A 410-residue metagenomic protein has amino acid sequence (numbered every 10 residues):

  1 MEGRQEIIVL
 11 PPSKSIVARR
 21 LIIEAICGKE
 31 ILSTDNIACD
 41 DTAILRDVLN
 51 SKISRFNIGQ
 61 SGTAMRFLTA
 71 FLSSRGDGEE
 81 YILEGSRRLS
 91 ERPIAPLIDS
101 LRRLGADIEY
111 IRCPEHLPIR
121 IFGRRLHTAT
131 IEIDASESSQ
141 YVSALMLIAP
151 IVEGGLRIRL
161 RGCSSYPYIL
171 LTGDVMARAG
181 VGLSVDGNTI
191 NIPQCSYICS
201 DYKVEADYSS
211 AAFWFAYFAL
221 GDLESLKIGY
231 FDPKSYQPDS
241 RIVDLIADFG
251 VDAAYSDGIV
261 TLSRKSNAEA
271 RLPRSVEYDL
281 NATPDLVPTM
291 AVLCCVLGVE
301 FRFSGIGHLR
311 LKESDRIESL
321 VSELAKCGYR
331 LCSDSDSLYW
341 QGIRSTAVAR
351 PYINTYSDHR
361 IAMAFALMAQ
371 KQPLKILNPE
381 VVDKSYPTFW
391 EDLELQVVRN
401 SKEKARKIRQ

Functional and structural regions predicted by a protein language model:
M1-Q410: Short, structured segments at the rim of ligand-binding sites
